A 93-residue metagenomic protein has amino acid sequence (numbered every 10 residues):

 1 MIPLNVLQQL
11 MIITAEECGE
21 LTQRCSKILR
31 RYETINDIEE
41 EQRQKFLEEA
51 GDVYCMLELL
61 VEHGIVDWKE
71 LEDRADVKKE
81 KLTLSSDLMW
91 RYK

Functional and structural regions predicted by a protein language model:
M1-A50, Y54-K93: Flexible "arm" and connector segments at domain edges
